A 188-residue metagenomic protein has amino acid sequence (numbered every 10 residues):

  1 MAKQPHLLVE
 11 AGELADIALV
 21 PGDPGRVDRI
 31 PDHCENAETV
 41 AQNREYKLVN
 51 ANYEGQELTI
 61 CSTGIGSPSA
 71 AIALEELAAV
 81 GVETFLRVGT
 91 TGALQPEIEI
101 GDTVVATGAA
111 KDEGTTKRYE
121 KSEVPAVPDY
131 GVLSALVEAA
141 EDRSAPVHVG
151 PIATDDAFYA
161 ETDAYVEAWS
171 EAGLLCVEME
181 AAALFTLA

Functional and structural regions predicted by a protein language model:
M1-S134: Metabolite-binding pocket within alpha/beta catalytic cores that recognizes anionic/polar moieties
D23, I152, A188: A residue-level signal for conserved active-site and pocket-lining positions in enzyme catalytic cores
H33, A37, V80, A139-R143 (+2 more regions): Change "in soluble alpha/beta enzymes" to "in soluble alpha/beta proteins
L48, L74, V137, V166 (+2 more regions): Short glycine-/small-residue-rich flexible loop motifs, especially phosphate/cofactor-binding loops
R87, A106, H148-A153, E178: Short, conserved beta-strand edge motifs with alternating hydrophobic and charged residues
T91, A157, A182: Active-site beta-loop-alpha junctions enriched in small/polar residues
E123-A172: Active-site rim beta-loop-alpha module in soluble metabolic enzymes
D163-L187: A C-terminal functional module that forms or caps the active site or interfaces directly with catalytic machinery
